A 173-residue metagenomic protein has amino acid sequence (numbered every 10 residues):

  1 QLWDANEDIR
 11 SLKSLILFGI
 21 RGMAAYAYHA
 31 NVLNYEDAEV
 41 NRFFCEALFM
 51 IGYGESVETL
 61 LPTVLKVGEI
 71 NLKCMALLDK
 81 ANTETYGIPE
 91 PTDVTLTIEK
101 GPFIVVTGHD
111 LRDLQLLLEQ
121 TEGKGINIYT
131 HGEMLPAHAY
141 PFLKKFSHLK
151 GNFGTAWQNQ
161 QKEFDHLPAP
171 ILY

Functional and structural regions predicted by a protein language model:
Q1-Y173: Metallocofactor- and cofactor-centric catalytic cores in central/energy metabolism, strongly enriched
